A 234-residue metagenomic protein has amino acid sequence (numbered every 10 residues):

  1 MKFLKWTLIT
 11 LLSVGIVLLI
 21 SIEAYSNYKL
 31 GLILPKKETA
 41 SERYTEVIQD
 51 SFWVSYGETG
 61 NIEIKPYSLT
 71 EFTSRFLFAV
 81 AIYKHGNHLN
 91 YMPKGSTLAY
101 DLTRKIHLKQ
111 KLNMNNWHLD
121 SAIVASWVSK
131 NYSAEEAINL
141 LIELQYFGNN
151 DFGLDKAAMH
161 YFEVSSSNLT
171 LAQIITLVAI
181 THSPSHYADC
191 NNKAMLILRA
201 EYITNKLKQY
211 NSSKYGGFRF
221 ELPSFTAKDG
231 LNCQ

Functional and structural regions predicted by a protein language model:
M1-Q234: Juxtamembrane regions of bacterial inner-membrane/periplasmic proteins, predominantly the peptidoglycan biogenesis
